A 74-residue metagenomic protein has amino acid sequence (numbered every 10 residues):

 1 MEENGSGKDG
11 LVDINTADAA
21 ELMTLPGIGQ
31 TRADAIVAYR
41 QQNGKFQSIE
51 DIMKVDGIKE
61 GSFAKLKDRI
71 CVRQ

Functional and structural regions predicted by a protein language model:
M1-D18, Q74: N-terminal, intrinsically disordered low-complexity tails/presequences enriched in Lys/Ser/Pro and small residues
L25, N43, V55: Acidic-histidine catalytic/liganding microenvironments
V37-Q41: Residue-level signature of tetratricopeptide-repeat
N43-F46, R69-Q74: Short, solvent-exposed alpha-helical "recognition" segments
S48-I58: Compact, charge-rich alpha-helical regulatory domains located at protein termini
